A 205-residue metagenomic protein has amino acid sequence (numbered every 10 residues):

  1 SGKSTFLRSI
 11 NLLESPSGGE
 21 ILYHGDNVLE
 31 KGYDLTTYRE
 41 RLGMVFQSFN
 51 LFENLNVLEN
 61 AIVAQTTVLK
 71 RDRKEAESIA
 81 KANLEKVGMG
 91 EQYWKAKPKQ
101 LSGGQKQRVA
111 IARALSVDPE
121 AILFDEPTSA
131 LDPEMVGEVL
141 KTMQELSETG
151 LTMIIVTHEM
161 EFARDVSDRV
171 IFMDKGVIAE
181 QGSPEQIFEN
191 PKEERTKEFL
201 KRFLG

Functional and structural regions predicted by a protein language model:
N11: Helix-to-loop junction immediately C-terminal to a conserved catalytic motif
G19-E30: Conserved ABC transporter NBD signature motif
N27, I62, R73-Q92: Conserved ABC ATPase "signature" region
K97-L101, Q105: Conserved ABC ATPase signature
D118: Conserved catalytic motifs of ABC-family nucleotide-binding domains
I122-D125: Catalytic Walker B motif of ABC-type/P-loop ATPase nucleotide-binding domains
